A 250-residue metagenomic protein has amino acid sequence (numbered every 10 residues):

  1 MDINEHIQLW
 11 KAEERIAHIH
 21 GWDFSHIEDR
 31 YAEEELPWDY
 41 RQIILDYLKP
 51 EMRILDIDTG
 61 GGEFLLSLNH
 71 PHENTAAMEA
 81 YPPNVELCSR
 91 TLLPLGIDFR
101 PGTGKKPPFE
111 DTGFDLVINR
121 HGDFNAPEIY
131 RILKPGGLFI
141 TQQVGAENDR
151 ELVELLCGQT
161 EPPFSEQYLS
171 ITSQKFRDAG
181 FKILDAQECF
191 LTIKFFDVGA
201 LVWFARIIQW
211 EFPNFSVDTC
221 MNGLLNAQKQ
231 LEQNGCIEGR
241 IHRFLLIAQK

Functional and structural regions predicted by a protein language model:
M1-S25, E34: N-terminal, positively charged/glycine-rich alpha-helical extensions of SAM-dependent methyltransferases
I19, F24, Y31-R53, E63-S67: Conserved alpha-helix/loop element of class I SAM-dependent methyltransferases that forms part of the SAM/SAH-binding
R53-P107: Class I SAM-dependent methyltransferase SAM/SAH-binding core
K105-L116: A short acidic, Gly/Pro-enriched loop at the edge of an enzyme's catalytic core that lines a small-molecule cofactor
F124-I140: A short glycine-rich, Lys/Arg-flanked "PGG" loop and its adjoining helix->strand segment in the class I
G145-P163: Short, glycine-/aromatic-enriched active-site segment of Class I SAM-dependent methyltransferases
C157-I171, F212-N214: Acceptor-substrate binding/catalytic loop of class I
K182-K250: Conserved Class I S-adenosyl-L-methionine
